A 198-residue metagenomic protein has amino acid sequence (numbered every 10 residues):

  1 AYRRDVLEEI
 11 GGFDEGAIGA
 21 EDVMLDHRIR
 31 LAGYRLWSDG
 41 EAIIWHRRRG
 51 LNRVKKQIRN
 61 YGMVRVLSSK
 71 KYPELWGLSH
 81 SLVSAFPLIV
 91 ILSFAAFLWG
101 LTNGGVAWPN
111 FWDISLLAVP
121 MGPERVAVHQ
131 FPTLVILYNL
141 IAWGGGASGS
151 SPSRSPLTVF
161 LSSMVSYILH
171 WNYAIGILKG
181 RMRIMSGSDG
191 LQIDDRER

Functional and structural regions predicted by a protein language model:
A1-G11: Conserved nucleotide-sugar donor-binding and metal-coordinating catalytic region shared by glycosyltransferases
D14-W76: Catalytic donor/gating beta->alpha subdomain of glycosyltransferases that bind UDP-sugars
H46, H80, H170: Histidine-centered active-site/metal-ligand motif
L78-P87: Select subsegments of transmembrane alpha-helices in polytopic membrane proteins, especially boundary-proximal
P87-I184: Membrane-embedded multi-pass helical conduit in multi-pass membrane proteins, especially envelope-biosynthetic
M182-R198: Short linear elements at protein peripheries
